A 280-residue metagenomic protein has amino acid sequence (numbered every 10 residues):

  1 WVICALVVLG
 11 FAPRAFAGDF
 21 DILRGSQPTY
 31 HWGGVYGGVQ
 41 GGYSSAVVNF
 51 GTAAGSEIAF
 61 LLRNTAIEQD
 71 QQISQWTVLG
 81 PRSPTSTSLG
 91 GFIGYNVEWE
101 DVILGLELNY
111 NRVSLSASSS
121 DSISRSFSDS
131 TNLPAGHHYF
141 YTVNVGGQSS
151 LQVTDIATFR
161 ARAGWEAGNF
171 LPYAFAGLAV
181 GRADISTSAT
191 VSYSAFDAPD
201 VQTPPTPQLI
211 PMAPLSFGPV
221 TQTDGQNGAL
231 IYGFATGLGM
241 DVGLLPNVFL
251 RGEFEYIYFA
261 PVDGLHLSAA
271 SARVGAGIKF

Functional and structural regions predicted by a protein language model:
W1-F280: Gram-negative outer-membrane beta-barrel domains
